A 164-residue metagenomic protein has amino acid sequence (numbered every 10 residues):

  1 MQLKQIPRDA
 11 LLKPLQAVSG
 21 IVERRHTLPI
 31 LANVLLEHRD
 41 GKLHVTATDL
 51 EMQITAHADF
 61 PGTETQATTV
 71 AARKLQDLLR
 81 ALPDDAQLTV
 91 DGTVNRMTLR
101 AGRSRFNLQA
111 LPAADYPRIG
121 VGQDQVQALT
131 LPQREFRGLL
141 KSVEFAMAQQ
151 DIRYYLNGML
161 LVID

Functional and structural regions predicted by a protein language model:
M1-D164: Structural preference for solvent-exposed beta-strand-turn elements and adjacent flexible terminal/loop segments within
